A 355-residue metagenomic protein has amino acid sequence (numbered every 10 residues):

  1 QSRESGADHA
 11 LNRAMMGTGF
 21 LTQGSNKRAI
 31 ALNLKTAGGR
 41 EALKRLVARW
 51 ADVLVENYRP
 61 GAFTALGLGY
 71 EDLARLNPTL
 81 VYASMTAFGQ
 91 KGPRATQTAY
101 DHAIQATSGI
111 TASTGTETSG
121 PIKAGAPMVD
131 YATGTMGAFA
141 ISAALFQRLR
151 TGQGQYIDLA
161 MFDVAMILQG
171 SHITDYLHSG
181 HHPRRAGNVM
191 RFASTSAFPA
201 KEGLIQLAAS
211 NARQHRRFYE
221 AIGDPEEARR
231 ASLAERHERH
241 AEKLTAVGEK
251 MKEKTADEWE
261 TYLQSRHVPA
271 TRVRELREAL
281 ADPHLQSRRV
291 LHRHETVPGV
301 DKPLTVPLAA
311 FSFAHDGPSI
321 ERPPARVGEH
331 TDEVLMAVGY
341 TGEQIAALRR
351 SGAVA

Functional and structural regions predicted by a protein language model:
Q1-R150, A246, R326, D332-A355: N-terminal helix-loop segment corresponding to the beta1-alpha1 unit of nucleotide/adenylate-binding folds
L11-N12, F20, R185-M190, T195-S196 (+2 more regions): Short Gly/Pro-enriched turn/cap motifs at secondary-structure boundaries
A87-G89, M161-M166, E202-L204, S210-Q214 (+1 more regions): Glycine-rich beta-alpha junction loops
Q90, T118-P127, L149-A165, R184-M190 (+1 more regions): Conserved Rossmann-fold dehydrogenase catalytic segment
G134-G154, I167, S171-L177, E220-E226: Oxidoreductase and adenylate-handling cofactor-binding alpha/beta cores
A193-R266, A270: Aromatic-enriched alpha-helical interface/lid elements that frame and gate functional surfaces
H237, G299-A347: Flexible, small-/acidic-enriched active-site or ligand-binding loops
S265-E321: A glycine-rich dinucleotide-binding beta-alpha-beta segment and adjacent secondary-structure elements that constitute
